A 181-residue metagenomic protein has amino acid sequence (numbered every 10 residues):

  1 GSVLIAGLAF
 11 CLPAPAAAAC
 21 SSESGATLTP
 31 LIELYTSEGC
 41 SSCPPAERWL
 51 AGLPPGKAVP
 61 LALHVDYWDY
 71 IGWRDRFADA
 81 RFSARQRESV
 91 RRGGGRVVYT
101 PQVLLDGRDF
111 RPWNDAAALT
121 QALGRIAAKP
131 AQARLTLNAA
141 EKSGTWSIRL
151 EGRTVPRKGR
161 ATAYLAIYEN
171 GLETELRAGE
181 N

Functional and structural regions predicted by a protein language model:
S2-P13: Bacterial N-terminal signal peptides
V3-I5, L28, A161: Short linear sequence motifs
C11-A17, R134, E141: Intrinsic low-complexity, intrinsically disordered segments enriched in polar/basic residues
A17-Y99: Active-site-proximal cofactor/substrate-binding loop regions of enzyme domains
R74-T100, R108-N181: Short, conserved sequence motifs used for protein processing/export or organelle targeting and for catalysis
V103: Ligand-binding face of N-terminal immunoglobulin V-set domains in extracellular IgSF glycoproteins
